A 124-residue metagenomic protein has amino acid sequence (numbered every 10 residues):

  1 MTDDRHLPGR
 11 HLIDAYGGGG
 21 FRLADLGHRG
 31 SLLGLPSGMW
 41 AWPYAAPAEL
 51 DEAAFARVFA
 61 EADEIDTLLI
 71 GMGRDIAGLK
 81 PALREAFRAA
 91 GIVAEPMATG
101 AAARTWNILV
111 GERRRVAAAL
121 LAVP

Functional and structural regions predicted by a protein language model:
M1-A53, G111-P124: Non-catalytic interface/targeting segments
G18, R84, W106: Short glycine-/small-residue-rich flexible loop motifs, especially phosphate/cofactor-binding loops
A41-P43, I76-L79, T105: Short active-site-adjacent helix-start/loop capping segments
E52-A60, T105-W106: Short, charged beta->alpha transition segments
V58-P96: Mid-chain, well-packed structural core segment of small domains
A90, L109-E112: Change "in soluble alpha/beta enzymes" to "in soluble alpha/beta proteins
T99-R104: Short acidic loop-to-helix transition motifs that present clustered carboxylates
